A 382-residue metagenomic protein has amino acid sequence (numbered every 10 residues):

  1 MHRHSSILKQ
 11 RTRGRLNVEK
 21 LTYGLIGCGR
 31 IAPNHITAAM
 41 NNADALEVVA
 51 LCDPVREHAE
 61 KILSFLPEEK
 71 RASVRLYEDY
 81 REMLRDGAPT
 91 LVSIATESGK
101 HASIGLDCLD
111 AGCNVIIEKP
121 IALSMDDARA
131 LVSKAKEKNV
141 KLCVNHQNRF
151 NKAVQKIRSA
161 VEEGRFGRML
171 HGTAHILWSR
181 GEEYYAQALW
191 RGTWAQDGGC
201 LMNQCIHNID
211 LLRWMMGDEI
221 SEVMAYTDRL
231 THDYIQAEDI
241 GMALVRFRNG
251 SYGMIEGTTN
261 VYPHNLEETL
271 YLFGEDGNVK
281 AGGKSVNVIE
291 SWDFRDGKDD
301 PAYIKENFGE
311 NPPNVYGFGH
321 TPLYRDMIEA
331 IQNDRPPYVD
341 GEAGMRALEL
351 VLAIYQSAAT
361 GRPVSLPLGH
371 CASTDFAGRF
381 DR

Functional and structural regions predicted by a protein language model:
H4-E69: N-terminal Rossmann-like dinucleotide-binding module
G27, N148-I235, G361: Predominantly a Rossmann-like dinucleotide-binding segment in NAD(P)-dependent oxidoreductases
H35, V74-K134: Beta-loop-alpha module in the N-terminal Rossmann-like domain of NAD(P)-dependent dehydrogenases, especially those
A45-A50, A330-R346: Glycine- and charged-residue-rich phosphate/anionic-cofactor binding loop of Rossmann-like
I117, L142-V144, I255, A281: Hydrophobic residues in well-ordered beta-strands that form the structural core
A130-Q147, G167-A174: Rossmann-fold dehydrogenase core element
N203, I209-V288, N314-G317, T321-P337 (+2 more regions): Contiguous beta-strand/loop segments that form the cofactor/metal-binding neighborhood of enzyme cores
